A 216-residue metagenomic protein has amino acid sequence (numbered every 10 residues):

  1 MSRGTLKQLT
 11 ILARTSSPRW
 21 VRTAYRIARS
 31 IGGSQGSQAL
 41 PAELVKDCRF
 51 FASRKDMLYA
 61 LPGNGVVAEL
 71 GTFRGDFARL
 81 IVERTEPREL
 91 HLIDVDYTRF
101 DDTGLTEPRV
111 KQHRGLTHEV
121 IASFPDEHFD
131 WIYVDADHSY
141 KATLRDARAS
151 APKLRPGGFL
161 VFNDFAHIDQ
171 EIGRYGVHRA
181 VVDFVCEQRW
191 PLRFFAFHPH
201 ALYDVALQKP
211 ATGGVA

Functional and structural regions predicted by a protein language model:
M1-Y133, D137-A216: A short alpha-helical cap/connector motif
